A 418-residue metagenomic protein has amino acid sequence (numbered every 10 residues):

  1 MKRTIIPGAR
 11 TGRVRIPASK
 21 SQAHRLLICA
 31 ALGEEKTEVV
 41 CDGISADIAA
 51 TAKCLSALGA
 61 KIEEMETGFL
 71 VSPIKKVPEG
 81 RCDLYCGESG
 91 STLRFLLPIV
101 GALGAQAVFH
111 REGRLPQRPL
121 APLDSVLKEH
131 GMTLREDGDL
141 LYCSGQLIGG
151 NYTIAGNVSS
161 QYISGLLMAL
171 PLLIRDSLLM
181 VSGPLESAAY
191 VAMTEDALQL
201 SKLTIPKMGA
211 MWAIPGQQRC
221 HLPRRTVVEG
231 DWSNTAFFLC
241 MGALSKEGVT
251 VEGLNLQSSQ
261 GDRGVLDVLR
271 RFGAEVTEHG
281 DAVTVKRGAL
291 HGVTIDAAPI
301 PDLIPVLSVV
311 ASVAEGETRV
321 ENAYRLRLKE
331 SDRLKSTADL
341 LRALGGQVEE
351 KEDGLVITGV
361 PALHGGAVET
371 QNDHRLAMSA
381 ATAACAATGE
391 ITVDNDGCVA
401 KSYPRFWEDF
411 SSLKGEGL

Functional and structural regions predicted by a protein language model:
M1-L418: Short, structured segments at the rim of ligand-binding sites
